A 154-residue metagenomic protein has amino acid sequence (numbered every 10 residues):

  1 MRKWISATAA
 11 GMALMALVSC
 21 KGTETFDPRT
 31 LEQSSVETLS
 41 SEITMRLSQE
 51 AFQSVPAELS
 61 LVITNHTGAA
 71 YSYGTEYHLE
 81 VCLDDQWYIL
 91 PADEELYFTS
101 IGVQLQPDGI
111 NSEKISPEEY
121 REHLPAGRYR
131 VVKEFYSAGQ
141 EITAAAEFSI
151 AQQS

Functional and structural regions predicted by a protein language model:
M1-W4: Positively charged n-region of N-terminal signal peptides that target proteins for export
S6, V55-E58, F98, P117: Generic hydrophobic-segment detector
S6-A13: Sec-dependent N-terminal signal peptides
A16-S19: C-terminal motif of bacterial Sec signal peptides marking the signal peptidase cleavage site
K21-P91, E95, Q104-Q106, E134-S154: Primarily secretory-pathway and cell-envelope proteins
D93-R128, E134-A138: Short, solvent-exposed, Trp/other aromatic-anchored flexible loops in extracytoplasmic proteins
